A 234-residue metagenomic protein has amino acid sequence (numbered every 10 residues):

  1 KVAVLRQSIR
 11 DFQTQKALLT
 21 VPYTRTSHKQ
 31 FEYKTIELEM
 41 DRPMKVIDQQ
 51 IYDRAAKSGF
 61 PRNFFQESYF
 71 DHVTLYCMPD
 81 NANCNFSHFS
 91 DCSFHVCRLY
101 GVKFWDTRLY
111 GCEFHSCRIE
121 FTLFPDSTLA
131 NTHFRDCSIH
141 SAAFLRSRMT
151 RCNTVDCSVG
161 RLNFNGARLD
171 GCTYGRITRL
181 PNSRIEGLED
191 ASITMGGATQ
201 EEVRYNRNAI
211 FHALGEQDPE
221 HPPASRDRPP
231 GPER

Functional and structural regions predicted by a protein language model:
K1, A224-R234: Non-Sec secretion/translocation targeting segments of pathogen effectors
V4-P222: Tandem repeat scaffolds
